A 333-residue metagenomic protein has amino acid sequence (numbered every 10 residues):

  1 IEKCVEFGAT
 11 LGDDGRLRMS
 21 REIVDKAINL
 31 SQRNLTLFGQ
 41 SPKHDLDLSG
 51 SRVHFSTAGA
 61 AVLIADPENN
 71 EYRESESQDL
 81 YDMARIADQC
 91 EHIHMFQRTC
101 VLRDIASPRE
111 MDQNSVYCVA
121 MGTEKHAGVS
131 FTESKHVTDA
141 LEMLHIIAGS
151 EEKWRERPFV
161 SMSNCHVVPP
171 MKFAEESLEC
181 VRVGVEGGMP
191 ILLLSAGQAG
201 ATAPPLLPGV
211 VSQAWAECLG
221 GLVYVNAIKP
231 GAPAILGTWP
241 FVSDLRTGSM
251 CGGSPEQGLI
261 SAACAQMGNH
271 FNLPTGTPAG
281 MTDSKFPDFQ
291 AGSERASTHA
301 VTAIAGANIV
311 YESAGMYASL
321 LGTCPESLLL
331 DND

Functional and structural regions predicted by a protein language model:
I1-F7, D13, R18, E326-D333: Catalytic-core signal marking the mid-to-C-terminal active-site face
E2-E6, L236-D244, A279-P287, G315-L321: A glycine-rich phosphate-binding loop feature that marks nucleotide/adenosyl-phosphate handling sites
T10-S195, A199-P204, P208: Catalytic alpha/beta active-site cores
H94, S195, I228-T238, P274-A279 (+1 more regions): Glycine-rich phosphate/pyrophosphate-binding loops and their adjacent beta-strand/loop elements at enzyme active sites
C218-G276: Phosphate/pyrophosphate-binding betaalpha-module
C251-A262, A279, S284-V301: Thiamine diphosphate
K285-D333: C-terminal catalytic subdomain
